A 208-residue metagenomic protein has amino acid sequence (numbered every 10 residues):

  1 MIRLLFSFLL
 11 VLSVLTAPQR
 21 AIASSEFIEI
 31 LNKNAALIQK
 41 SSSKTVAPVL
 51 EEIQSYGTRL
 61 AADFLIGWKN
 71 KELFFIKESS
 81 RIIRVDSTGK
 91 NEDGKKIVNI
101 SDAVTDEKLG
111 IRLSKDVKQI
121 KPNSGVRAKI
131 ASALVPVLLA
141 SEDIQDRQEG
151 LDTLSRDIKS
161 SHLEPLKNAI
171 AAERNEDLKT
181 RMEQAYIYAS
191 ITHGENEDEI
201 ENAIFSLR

Functional and structural regions predicted by a protein language model:
M1-I2: N-terminal secretory signal peptides that target proteins for export/translocation
F6-A17: Bacterial N-terminal signal peptides
A17-A23: Sec/Tat signal peptide C-region and signal peptidase I cleavage site
A23-R208: Extended repeat-based scaffolds of very large eukaryotic assembly and lipid-transport proteins
